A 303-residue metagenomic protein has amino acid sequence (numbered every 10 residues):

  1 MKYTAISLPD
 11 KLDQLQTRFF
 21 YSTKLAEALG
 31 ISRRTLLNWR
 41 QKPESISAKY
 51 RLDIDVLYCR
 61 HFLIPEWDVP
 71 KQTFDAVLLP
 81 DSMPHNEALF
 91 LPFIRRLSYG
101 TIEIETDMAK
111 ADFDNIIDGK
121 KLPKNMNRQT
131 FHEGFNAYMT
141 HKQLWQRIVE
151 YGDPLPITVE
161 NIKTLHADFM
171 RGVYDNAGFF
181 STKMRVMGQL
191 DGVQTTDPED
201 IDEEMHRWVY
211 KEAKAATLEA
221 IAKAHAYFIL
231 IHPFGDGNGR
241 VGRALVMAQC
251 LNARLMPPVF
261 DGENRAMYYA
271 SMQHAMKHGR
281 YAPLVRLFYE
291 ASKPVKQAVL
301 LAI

Functional and structural regions predicted by a protein language model:
M1-D236, R240-I303: FIC/Doc superfamily catalytic core
